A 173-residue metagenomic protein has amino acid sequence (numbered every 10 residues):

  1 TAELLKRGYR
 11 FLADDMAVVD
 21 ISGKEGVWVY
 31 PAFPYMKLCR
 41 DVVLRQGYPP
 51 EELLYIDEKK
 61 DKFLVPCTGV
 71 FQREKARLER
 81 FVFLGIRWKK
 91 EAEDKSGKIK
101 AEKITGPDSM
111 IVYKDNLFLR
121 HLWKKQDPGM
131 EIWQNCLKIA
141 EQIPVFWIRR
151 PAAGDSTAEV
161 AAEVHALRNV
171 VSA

Functional and structural regions predicted by a protein language model:
E3-A173: Glycine-rich, often acidic-flanked micro-motifs that create phosphate/phosphodiester-binding or positioning elements
